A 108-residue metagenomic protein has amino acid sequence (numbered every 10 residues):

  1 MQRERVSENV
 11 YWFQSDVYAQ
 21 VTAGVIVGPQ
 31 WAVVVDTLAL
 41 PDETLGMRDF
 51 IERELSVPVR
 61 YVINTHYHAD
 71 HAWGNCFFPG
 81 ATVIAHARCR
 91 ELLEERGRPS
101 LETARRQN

Functional and structural regions predicted by a protein language model:
M1-Q2, D70: Intrinsically disordered, low-complexity boundary segments flanking structured domains
R3-F50: Conserved beta-strand hairpin/beta-sheet module of binuclear metal-dependent hydrolase folds, prominently
N9-W12, P58, F77, R88 (+1 more regions): Residue-level preference for alpha-helix termini and adjacent loops
Y18, D70, C89-E91: Surface-exposed, flexible loop/turn segments at secondary-structure boundaries
P29-W31, D42-A85: Active-site metal-binding motif and surrounding structural segment of the metallo-beta-lactamase
L38-L40, L45, L55, L92-L93 (+1 more regions): Generic detector of leucine side chains in alpha-helical contexts
A85-N108: Acidic/polar short surface loop at catalytic or gating sites that assists cofactor/ion binding and chemistry
